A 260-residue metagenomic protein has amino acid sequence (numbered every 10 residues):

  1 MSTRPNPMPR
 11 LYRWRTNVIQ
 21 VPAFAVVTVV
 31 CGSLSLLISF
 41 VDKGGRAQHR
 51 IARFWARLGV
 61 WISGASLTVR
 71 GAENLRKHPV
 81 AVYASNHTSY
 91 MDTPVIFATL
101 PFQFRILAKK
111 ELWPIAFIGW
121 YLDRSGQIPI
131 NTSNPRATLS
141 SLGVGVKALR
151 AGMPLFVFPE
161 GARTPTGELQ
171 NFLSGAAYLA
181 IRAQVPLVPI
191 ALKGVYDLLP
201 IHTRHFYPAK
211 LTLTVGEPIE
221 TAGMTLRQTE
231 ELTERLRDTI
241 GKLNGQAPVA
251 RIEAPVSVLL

Functional and structural regions predicted by a protein language model:
S2-W14, L139-L260: Non-catalytic C-terminal accessory region of glycerolipid acyltransferases and related lyso-lipid remodeling enzymes
N6-T68, W120-S125: A transmembrane-helix-recognition feature enriched in membrane-embedded lipid enzymes and envelope glyco-/phospholipid
R13-A23, A52-F104, A108: Conserved H-X4-D acyltransferase segment
A56, Q127-N131, G161-A162: Short, basic, glycine/proline-bearing loop/turn elements
G64-S66, Q103, R124, G152 (+1 more regions): A generic structural signal for alpha->beta connector loops
T88-V144: Membrane-embedded segments
